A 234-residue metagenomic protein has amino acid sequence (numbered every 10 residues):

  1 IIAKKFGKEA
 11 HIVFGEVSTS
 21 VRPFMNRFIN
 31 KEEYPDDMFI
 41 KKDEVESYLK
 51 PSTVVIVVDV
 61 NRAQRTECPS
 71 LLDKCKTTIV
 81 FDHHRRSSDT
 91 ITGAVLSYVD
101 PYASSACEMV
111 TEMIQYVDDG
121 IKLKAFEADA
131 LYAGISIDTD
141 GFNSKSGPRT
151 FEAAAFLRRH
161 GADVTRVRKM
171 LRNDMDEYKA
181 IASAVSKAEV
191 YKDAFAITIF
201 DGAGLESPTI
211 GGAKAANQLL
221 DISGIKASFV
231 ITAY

Functional and structural regions predicted by a protein language model:
I1-N30, D36, E46-S47, P51-S52 (+2 more regions): Hydrophobic helix-and-loop "lid/oligomerization" segment in the mid-to-C-terminal part of catalytic domains
F28, F39-K42, A125, D129: Glycine-rich, flexible loop segments associated with nucleotide phosphate handling
Y34-L96: Active-site cofactor/cluster-binding pocket
D43-E46, T66-S70, S97-D100, G120-K122 (+2 more regions): A generic local secondary-structure boundary/capping motif
L49, L72, K124-A125, I222: Alpha-helix termination/capping residues and helix-transition junctions
A63, I137, A203: A short, flexible beta-alpha/helix-coil linker loop
H83-A155: Short alpha-helices
